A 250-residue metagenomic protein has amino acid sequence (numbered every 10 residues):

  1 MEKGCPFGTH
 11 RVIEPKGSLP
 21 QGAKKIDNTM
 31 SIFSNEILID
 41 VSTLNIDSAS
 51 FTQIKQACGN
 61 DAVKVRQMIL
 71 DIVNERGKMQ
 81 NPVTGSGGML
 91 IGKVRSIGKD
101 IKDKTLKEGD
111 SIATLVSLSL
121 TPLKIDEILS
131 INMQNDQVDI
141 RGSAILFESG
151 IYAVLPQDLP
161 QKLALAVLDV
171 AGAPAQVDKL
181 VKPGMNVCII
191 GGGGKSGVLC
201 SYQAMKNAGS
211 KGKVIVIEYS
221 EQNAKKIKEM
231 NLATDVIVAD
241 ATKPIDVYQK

Functional and structural regions predicted by a protein language model:
M1-R11: A eukaryote-biased signal for short, well-structured alpha-helical docking elements
K16-N28: Short glycine/threonine/proline-enriched tight-turn/helix- or strand-capping micro-motif at secondary-structure
M30-N45, Q56-S119: Glycine-rich beta-strand-centered segment in the early N-terminal region that forms part of a ligand/cofactor-binding
I46, A241: Hydrophobic pocket-lining residues within nucleotide cofactor-binding pockets
S50-K55: Short, glycine/acidic-enriched capping/hinge loops at junctions between secondary-structure elements
G88-I91, I112-N186: NAD(P)H dinucleotide-binding glycine-rich loop of Rossmann-like/cofactor-binding domains, especially the beta1-alpha1
V154-D240: Mid-domain Rossmann-like dinucleotide-binding core that forms the NAD(H)/NADP(H) cofactor-binding site
K243-K250: Short amphipathic alpha-helix with an adjacent loop that forms part of the alpha/beta core around
